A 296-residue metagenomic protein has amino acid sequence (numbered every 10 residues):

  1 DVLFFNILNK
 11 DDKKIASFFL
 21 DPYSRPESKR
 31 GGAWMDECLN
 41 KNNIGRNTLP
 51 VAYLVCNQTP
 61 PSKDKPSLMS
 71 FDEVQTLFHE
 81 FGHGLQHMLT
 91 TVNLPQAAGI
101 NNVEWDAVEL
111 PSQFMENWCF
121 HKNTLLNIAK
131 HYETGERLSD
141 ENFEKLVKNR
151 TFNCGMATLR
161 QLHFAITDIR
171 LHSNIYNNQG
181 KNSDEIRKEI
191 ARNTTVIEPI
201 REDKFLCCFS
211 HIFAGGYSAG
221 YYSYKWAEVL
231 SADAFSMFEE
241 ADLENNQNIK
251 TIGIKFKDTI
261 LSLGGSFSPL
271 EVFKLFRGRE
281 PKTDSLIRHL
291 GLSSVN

Functional and structural regions predicted by a protein language model:
D1-N296: Cation-handling catalytic/transport regions enriched in His/Asp/Glu
